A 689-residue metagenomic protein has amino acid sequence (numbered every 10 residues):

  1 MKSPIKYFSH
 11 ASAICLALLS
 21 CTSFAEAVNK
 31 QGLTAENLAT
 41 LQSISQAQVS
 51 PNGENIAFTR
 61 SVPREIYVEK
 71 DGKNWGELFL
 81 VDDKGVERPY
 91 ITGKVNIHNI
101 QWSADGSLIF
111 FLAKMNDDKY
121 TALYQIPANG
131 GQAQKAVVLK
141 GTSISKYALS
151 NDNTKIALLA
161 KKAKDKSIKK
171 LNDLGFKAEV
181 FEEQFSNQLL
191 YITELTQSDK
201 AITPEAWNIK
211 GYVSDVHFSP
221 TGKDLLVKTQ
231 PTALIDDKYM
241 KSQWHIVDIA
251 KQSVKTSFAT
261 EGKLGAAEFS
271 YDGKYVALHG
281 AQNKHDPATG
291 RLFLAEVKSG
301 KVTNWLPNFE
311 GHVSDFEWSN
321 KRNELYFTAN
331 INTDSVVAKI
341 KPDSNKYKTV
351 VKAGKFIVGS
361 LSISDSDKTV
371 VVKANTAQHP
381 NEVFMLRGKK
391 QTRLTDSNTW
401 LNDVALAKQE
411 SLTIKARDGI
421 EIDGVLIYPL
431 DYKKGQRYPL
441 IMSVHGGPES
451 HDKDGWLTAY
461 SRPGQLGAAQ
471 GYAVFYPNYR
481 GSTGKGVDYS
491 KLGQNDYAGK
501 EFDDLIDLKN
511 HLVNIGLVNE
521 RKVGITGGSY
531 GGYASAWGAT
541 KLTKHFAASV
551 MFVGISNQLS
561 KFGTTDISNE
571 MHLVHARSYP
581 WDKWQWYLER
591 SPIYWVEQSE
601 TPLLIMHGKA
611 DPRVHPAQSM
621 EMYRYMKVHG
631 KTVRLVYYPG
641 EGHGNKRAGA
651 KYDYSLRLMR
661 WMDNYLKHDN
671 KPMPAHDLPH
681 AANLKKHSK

Functional and structural regions predicted by a protein language model:
Q48, R60, R64-I66, A157-L159 (+8 more regions): Non-catalytic accessory segments flanking enzyme active sites
P51-N52, A104-D105, N151-D152, P220-T221 (+3 more regions): Residue-level detector of Asp-centered blade-edge/turn motifs that repeat once per structural unit in beta-propeller
G53-I56, G106-I109, I156, L225 (+3 more regions): Hydrophobic beta-strand positions that form the internal "hydrophobic ladder" of WD40/Gbeta-like beta-propeller blades
R60-E77, Y90-H98, L112-Y124, V138-I144 (+11 more regions): A flexible loop/linker signature enriched in serine peptidases of the S9 family
D82-G85, P127-G131, E194-S198, D248-Q252 (+3 more regions): Short loop/turn segments that connect beta-strands within beta-propeller blades
Q436-G446: Short beta-strand element of the alpha/beta-hydrolase
P448-P463, A617-Q618: The serine-hydrolase catalytic nucleophile loop
P463-A469, Y476-K689: Active-site-proximal cap/loop segments of hydrolase catalytic domains
